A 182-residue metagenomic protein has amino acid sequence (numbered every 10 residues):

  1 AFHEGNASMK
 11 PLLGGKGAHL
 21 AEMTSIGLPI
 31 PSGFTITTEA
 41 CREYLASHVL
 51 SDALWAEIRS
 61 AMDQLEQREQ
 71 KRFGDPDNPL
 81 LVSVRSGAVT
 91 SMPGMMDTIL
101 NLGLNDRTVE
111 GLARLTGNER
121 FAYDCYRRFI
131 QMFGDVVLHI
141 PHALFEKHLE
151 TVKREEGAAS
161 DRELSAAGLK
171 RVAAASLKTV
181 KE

Functional and structural regions predicted by a protein language model:
A1-E182: Nucleotide/phosphate-binding sheet-loop regions of phosphoryl- and nucleotidyl-transfer enzymes
